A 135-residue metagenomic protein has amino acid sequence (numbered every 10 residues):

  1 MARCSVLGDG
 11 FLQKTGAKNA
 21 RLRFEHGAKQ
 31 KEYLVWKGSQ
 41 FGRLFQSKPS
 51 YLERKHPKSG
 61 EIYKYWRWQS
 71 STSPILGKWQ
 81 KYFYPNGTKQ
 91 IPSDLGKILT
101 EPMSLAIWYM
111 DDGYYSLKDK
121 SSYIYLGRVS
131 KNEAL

Functional and structural regions predicted by a protein language model:
M1-L135: Internal intein/HINT superfamily modules and their associated LAGLIDADG
